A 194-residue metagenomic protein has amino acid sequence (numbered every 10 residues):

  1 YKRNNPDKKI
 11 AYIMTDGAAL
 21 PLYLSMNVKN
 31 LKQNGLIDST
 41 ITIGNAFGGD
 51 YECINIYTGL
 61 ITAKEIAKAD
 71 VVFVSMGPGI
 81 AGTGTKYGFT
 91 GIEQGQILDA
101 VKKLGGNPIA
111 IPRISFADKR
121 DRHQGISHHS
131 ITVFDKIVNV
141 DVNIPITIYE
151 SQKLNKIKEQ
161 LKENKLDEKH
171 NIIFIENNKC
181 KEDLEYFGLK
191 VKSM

Functional and structural regions predicted by a protein language model:
Y1-I56: Phosphate-binding glycine-rich loops and their immediate beta-loop-alpha structural context
N4, N30-N34, T62-I66, A100-N107 (+3 more regions): Change "in soluble alpha/beta enzymes" to "in soluble alpha/beta proteins
D7, D16, D38, D50 (+7 more regions): Acidic-enriched, low-complexity/disordered segments with a strong bias for Aspartate over Glutamate
Y12, T40-T42, P108, N143 (+1 more regions): Conserved beta-strand scaffold positions in the cores of enzyme catalytic domains, especially in NTP/NDP-utilizing
A18-P21, S25, D50-C53, G91 (+4 more regions): Electropositive phosphate-/nucleotide-binding environments in soluble metabolic enzymes
V28-N30, T58, Q124-H128: Generic alpha-helical propensity signal that fires on short helical segments and nearby coil/disordered stretches
L36-D118, H123: Glycine-rich anion/phosphate-binding loop at the beta-strand->alpha-helix junction
A117-M194: C-terminal functional extensions of proteins
